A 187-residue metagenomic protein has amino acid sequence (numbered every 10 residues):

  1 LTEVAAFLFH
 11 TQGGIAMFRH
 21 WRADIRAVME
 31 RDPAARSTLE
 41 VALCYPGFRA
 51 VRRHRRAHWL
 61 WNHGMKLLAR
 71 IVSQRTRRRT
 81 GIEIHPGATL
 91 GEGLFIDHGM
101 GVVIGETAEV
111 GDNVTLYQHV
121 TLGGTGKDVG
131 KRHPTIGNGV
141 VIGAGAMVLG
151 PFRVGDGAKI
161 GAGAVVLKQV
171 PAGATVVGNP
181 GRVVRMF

Functional and structural regions predicted by a protein language model:
L1-T80: Terminal amphipathic alpha-helical/low-complexity segments used for targeting or macromolecular assembly
E3-D32, F95, G111-D112, H119 (+3 more regions): Soluble, non-transmembrane catalytic domains of enzymes that act on hydrophobic metabolites at membranes
T80, H85-P86, G91-E92, D97-E106 (+11 more regions): Left-handed beta-helix
